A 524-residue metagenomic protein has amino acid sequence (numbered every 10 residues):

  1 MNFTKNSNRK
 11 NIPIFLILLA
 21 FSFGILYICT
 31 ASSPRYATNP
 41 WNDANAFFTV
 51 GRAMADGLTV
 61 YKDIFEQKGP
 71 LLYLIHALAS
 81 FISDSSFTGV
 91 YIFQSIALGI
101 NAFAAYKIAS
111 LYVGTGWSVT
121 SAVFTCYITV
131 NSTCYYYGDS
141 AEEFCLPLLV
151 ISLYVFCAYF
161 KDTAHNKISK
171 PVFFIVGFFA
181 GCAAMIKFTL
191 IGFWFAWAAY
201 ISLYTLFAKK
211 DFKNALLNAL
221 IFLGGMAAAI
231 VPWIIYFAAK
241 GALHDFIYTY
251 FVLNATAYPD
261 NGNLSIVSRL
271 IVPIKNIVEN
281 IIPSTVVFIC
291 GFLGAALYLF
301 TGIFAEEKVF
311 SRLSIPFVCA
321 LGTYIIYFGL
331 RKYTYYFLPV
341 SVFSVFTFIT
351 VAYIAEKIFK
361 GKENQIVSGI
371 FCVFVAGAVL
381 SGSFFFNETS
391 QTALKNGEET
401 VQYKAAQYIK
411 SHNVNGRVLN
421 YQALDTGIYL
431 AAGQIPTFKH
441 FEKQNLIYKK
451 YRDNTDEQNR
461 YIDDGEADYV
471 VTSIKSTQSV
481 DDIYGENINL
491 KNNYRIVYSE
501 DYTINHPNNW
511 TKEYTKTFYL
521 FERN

Functional and structural regions predicted by a protein language model:
F3, F193-A227, I303: Perimembrane helix-loop-helix junctions
I92-V113, T120, I151, V155: Transmembrane-helix motifs of polytopic, lipid-linked glycan transferases
F103, E279-V309, S314-T323, V351: Hydrophobic, aromatic-rich transmembrane alpha-helices and their immediate juxtamembrane boundary segments
C134-F144: Short acidic/glycine- and proline-prone juxtamembrane loop motifs at membrane-interface regions of multi-pass membrane
F144-A164, V172-I175, F179-A180, A198-I201 (+1 more regions): Specific aromatic-rich, kink-prone transmembrane helix
S169-L190, W194-A199, A228, A320-F328: Membrane-interface alpha helices of multi-pass inner-membrane proteins
G192, G329-G369: Hydrophobic/aromatic-rich transmembrane helices and adjacent perimembrane loops
F195, A199, T285, L394-Y448 (+2 more regions): Short periplasmic/luminal acceptor-recognition loop of GT-C membrane glycosyltransferases, typified by
